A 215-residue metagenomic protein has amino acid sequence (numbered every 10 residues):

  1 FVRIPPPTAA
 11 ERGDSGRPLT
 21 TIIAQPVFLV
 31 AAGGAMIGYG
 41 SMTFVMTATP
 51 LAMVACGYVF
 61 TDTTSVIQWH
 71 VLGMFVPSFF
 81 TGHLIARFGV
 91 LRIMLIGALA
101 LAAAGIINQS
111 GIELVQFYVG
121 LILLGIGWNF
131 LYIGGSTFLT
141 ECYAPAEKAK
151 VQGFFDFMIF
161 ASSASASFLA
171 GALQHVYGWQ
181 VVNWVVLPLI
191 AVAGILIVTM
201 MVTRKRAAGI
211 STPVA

Functional and structural regions predicted by a protein language model:
F1-A9, L196-M201: C-terminal membrane-cytosol helix-exit motif in multi-pass small-molecule transporters
I4-A31, A215: Juxtamembrane intracellular "pre-TM" segments in multi-pass secondary transporters
A24-M42, I122: Pair of pore-lining "gating" transmembrane helices in MFS-fold secondary transporters
V76-V90, Q174: Helix-to-loop junctions at the C-terminal end of transmembrane segments in multipass secondary transporters
A100-I112: C-terminal ends and interior cores of transmembrane alpha-helices in multi-pass membrane transporters/permeases
F130-Y143: Intracellular juxtamembrane helix-capping segments at the cytosolic ends of symmetry-related transmembrane helices
C142, E147-V176: A late C-terminal transmembrane helix in Major Facilitator Superfamily
A172-A191: A membrane-interface helix-boundary motif in multi-pass transporters
